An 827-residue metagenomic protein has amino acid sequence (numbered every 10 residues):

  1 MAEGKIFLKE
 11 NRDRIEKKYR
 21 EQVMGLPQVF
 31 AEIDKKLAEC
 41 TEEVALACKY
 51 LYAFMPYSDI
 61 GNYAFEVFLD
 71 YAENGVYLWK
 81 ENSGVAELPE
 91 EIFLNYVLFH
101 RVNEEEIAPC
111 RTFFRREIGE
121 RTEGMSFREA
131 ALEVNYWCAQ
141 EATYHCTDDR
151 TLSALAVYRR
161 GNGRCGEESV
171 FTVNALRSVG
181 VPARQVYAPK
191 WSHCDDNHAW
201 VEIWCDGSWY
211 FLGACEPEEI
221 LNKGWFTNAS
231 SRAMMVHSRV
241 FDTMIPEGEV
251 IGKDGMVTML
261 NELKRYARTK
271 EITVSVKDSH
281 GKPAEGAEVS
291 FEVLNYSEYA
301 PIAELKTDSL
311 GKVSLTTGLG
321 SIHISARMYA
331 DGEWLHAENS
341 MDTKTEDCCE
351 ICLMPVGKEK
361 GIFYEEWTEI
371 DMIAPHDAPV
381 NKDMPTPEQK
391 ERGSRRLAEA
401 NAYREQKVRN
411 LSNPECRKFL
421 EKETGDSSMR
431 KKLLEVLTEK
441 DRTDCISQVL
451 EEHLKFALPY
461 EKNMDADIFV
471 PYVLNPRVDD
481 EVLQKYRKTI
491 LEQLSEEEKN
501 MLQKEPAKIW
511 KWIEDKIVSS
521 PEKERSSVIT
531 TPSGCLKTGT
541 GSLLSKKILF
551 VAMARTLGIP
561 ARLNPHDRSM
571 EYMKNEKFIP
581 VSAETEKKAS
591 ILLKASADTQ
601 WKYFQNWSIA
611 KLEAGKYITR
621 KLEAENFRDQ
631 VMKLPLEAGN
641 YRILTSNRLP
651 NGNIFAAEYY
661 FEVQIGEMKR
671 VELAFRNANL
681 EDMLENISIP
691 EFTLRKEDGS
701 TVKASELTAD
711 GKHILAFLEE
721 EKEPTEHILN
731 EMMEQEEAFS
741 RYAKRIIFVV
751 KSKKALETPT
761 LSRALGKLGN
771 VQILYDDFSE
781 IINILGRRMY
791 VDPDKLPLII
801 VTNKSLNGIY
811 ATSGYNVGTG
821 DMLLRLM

Functional and structural regions predicted by a protein language model:
A2, R116-Y136, H145-L155, R160-K253 (+8 more regions): Hydrophobic/aromatic-rich core segments of domains that either
E3-R160, K390-T538: Secondary-structure boundary elements
D206, S309-S325, Y329-G332, S340-M341 (+2 more regions): Short Pro-Gly-centered beta-turn/loop motif in secreted/extracellular proteins
K270-G281, A589-T599: A short, amphipathic beta-strand motif
N295-T317, L335, A614-V631: Short, acidic Ser/Thr/Gly-rich low-complexity loop/linker segments typical of extracellular and cell-surface proteins
D331-V356, L649-R676: Structured interaction patches on ligand/partner-binding surfaces of diverse proteins
A704-L729, R745-V749: Short active-site neighborhood of thiol/selenol oxidoreductases, capturing the structured segment around
S762-L796: Short, internal strand/loop/helix patches that form the active-site neighborhood or redox-interaction surface
